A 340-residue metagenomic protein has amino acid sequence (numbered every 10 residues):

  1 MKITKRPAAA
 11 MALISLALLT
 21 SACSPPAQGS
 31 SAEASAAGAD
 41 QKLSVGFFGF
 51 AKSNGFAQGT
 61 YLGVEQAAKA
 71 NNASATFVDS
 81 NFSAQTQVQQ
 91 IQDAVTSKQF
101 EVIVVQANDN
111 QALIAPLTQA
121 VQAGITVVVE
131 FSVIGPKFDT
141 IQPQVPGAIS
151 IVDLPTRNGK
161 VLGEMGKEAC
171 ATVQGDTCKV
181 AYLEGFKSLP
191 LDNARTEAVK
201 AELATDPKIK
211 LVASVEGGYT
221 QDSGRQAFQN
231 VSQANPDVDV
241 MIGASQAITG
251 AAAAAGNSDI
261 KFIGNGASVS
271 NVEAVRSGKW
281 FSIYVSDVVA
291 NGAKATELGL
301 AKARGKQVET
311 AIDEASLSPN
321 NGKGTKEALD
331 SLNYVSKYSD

Functional and structural regions predicted by a protein language model:
L19-A22: C-terminal motif of bacterial Sec signal peptides marking the signal peptidase cleavage site
S24-A27: Bacterial signal peptide processing site
A37, Q41, Y182-L183, K187 (+1 more regions): Hinge/cleft segment of the Venus flytrap/periplasmic-binding protein
A37-A67, T76-Q92, Q106-N110, E184-A194 (+1 more regions): Extracytoplasmic "Venus flytrap"
F56-N71, N158-M165, P190-I209: Short, solvent-exposed amphipathic alpha-helices that sit in or adjacent to ligand/effector-binding or catalytic
Q87, A148-C178, G224, A267-N271 (+1 more regions): Hydrophobic alpha-helical segments within soluble ligand-binding/sensing domains
N108-Q122, V199, A213-E273: Hydrophobic alpha-helical
L117-R157, V269-R276, W280-F281: Flexible loop/hinge segments that line or gate small-molecule binding clefts
